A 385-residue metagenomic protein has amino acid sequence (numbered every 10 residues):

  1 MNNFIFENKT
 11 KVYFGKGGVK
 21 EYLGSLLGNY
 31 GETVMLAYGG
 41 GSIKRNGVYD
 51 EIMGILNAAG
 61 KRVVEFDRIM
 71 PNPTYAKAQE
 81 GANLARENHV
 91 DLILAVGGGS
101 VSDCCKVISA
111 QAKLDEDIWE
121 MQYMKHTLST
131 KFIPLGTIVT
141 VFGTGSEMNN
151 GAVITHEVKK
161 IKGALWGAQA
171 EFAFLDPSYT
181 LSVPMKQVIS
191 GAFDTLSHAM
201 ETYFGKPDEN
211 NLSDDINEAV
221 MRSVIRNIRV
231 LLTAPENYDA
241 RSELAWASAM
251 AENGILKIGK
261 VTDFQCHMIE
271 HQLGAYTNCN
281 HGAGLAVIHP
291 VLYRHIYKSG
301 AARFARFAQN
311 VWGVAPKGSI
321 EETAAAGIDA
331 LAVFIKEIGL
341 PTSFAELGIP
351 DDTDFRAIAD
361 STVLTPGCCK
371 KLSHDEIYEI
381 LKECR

Functional and structural regions predicted by a protein language model:
M1-L92, F344: ATP/NTP phosphate-donor binding region
T10, K113-L212, R306: A glycine/threonine-rich phosphate-anchoring loop and its flanking beta-alpha core in nucleotide/phosphate-binding
V19-L23, K44-V48, Y75-A78, S100-K106 (+3 more regions): Short glycine/serine/threonine-rich phosphate/pyrophosphate-binding segments that cradle anionic phosphate groups
I52, E80-A82, V101-D115, M148-G151: Short Gly/Thr/Asp-enriched flexible loops that form oxyanion-binding sites at enzyme active sites
V90-K106, T140-S146, Y276-C279: Glycine/serine-rich anion-binding loops at beta->alpha junctions that coordinate negatively charged ligand groups
T202, K206-D329: Active-site segments that bind and position negatively charged phosphate/pyrophosphate groups
V311, A315-R385: C-terminal charged capping/lid subdomain of soluble metabolic enzymes
